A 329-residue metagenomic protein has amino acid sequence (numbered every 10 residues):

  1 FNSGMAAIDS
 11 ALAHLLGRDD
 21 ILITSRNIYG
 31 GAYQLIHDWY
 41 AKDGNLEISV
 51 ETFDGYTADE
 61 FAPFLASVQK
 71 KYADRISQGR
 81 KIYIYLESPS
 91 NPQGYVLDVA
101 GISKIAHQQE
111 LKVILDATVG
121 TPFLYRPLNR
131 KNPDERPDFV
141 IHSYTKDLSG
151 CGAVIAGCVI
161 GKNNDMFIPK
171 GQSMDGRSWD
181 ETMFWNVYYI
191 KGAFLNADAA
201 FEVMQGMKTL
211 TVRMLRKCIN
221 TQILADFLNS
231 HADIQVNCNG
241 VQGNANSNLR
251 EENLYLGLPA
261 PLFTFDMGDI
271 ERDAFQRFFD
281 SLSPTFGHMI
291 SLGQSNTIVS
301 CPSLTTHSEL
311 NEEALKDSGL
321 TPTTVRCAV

Functional and structural regions predicted by a protein language model:
N2, C301-S303, V329: Pocket-edge structural micro-motifs
N2-H231: Conserved PLP-enzyme active-site core in the AAT-like
N229, Q235-V325: Conserved C-terminal alpha-helix-loop-beta "cap" of PLP-dependent enzymes that closes/shapes the active-site mouth
